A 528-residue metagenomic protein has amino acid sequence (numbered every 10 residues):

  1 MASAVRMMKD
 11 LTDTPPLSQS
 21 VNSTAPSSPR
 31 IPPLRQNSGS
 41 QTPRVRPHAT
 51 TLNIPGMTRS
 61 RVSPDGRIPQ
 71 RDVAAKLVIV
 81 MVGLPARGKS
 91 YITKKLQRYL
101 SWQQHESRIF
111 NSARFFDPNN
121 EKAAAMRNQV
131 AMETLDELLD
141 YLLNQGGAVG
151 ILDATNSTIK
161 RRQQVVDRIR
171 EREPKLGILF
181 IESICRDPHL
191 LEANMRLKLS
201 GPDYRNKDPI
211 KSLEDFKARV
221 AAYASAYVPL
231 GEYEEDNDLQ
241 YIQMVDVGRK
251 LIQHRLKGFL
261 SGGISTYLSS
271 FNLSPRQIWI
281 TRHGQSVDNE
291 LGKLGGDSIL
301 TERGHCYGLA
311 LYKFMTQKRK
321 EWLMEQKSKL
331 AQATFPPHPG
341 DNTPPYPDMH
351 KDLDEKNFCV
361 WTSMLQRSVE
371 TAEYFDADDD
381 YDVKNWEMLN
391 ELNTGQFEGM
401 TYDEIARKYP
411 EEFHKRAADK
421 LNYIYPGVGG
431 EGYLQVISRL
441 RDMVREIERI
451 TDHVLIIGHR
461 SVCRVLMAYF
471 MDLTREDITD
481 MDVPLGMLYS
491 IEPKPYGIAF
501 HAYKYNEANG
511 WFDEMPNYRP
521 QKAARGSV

Functional and structural regions predicted by a protein language model:
A2, P55, D65-Q70, E232 (+8 more regions): Acidic, low-complexity terminal tails and accessory targeting/binding regions of phosphate-metabolizing enzymes
A2-V78, N272-L273: Extreme N-terminal, non-catalytic leader segments that precede Walker-type/kinase nucleotide-binding cores
M7-M8, N272-Y381, K408, Y433 (+1 more regions): Active-site-proximal alpha-helix that buttresses catalytic centers in soluble enzyme cores
M81, I456: Hydrophobic anchor at the beta1->P-loop junction of P-loop NTPases
S90-L139, G146, R161, L190: Conserved substrate/cofactor phosphate-moiety recognition/catalytic segment in nucleotide-dependent phosphotransferases
F115-A125, R170-L230: A glycine- and Lys/Arg-enriched "phosphate-lid" helix/loop adjacent to the NTP-binding pocket of small-molecule kinases
L190-Y204, V287-N289, K293-G295, I299 (+3 more regions): Phosphate-handling substructures
S200-Y267: Small-molecule kinase domains that catalyze NTP-dependent phosphoryl transfer to phosphate-bearing small molecules
